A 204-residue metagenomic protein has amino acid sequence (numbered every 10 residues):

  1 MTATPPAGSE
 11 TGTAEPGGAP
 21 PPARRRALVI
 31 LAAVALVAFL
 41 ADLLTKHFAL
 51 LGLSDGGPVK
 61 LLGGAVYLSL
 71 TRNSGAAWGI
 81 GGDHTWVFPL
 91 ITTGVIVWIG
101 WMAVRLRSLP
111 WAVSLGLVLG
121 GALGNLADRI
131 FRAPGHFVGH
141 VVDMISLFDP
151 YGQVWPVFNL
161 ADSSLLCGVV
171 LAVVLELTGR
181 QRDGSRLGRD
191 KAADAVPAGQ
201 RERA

Functional and structural regions predicted by a protein language model:
M1-A204: Alpha-helical transmembrane bundles and membrane-interface segments of multipass inner-membrane proteins
